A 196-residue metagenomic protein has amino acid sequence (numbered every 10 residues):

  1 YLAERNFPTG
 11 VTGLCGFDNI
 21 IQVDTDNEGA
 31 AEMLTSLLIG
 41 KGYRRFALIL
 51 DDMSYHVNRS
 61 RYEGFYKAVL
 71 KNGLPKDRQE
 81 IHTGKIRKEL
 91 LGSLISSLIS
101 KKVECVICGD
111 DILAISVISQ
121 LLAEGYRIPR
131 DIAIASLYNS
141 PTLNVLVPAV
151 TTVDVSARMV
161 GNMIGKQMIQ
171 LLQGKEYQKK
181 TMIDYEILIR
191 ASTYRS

Functional and structural regions predicted by a protein language model:
Y1, R5, S60-N72, S116-E124: Alpha-helical structural signal in soluble globular domains
Y1-G29, I112, Y138-V150: Flexible loop/hinge segments that line or gate small-molecule binding clefts
G13, D24, L50, T83 (+2 more regions): Short beta-strand/turn micro-motifs composed of small residues that flank or help shape donor/cofactor-binding pockets
V23-L48, E63, K67, R87-S96 (+2 more regions): Hydrophobic alpha-helical segments within soluble ligand-binding/sensing domains
E32-L74, K180-T193: An alpha-beta-alpha
R44-F46, K76-E80, I128-A133: Short acidic capping loops at alpha-helix termini that bridge into adjacent secondary structure
D52, Q79-K88: Short beta->alpha junction loops
L94-S196: Flexible loop/turn connectors
